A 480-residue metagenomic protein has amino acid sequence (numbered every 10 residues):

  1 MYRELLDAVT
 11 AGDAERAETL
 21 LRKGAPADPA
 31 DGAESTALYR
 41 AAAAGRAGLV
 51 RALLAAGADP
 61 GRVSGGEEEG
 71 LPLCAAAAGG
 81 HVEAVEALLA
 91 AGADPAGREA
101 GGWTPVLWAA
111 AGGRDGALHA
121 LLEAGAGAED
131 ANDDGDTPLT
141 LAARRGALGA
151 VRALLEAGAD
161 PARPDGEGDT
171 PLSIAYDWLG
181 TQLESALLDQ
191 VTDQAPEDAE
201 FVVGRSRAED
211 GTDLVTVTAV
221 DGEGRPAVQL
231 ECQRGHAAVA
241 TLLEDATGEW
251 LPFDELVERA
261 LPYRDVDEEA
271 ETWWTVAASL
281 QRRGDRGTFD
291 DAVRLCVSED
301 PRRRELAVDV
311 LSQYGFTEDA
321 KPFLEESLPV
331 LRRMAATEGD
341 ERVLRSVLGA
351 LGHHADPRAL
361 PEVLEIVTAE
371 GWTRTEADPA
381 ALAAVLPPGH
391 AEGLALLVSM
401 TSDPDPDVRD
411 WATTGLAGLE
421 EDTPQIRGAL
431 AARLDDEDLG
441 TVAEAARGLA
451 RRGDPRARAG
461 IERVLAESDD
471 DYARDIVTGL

Functional and structural regions predicted by a protein language model:
M1-L5, A30-T36, V63-P72, R98-T104 (+3 more regions): Ankyrin-repeat boundary/"N-cap" motif
E4, A37-A41, P72-A76, P105-A109 (+5 more regions): Ankyrin-repeat helix-start
D7-G12, R40-R46, A75-H81, W108-R114 (+2 more regions): Ankyrin repeat A-helix N-terminal signature
R16, G48-L49, E83-A84, G116-A117 (+3 more regions): Conserved ankyrin/ankyrin-like repeat signature
T19-P26, R51-D59, E86-D94, H119-G127 (+2 more regions): Ankyrin repeat domain, specifically the short helix-to-loop turn at the C-terminus of the second helix of each repeat
L89, L122, W250-E258, D285-V297 (+5 more regions): Amphipathic alpha-helical scaffolding segments comprising HEAT/armadillo-like alpha-solenoid repeats
E299-D300, G339-D340, E370-W372, P404-D405 (+2 more regions): Short inter-helical turns and helix N-cap capping residues of alpha-solenoid HEAT/ARM repeat scaffolds
